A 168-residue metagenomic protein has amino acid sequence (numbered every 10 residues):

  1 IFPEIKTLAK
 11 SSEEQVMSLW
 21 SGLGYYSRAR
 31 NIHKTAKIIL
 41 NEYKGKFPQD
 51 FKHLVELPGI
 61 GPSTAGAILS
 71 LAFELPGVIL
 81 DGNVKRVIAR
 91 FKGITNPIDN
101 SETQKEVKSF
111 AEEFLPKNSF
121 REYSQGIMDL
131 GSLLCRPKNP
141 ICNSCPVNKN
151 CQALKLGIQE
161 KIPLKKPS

Functional and structural regions predicted by a protein language model:
I1-I141, V147-E160: Catalytic cores of DNA base-excision repair glycosylases
I158-S168: Short cysteine/histidine-rich metal-coordination sites, predominantly Zn2+-binding motifs
